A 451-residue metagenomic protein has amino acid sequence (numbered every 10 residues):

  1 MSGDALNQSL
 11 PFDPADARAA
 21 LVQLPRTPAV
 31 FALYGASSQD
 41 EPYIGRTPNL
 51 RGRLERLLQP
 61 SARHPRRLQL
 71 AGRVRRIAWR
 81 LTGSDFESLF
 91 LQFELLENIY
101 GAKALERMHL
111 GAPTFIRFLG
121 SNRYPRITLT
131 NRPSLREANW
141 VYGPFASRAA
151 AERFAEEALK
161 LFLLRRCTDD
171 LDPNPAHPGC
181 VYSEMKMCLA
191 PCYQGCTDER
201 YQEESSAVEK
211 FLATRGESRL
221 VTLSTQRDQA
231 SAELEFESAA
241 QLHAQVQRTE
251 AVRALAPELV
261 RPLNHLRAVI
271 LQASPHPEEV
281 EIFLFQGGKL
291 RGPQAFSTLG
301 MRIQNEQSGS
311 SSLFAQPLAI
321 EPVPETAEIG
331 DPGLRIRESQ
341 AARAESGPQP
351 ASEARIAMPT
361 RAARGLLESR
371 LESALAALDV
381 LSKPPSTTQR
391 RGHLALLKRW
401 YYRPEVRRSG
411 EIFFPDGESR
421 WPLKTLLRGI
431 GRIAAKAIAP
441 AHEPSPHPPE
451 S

Functional and structural regions predicted by a protein language model:
M1-S451: Conserved catalytic/ligand-binding micro-motifs in nucleotide and anionic cofactor chemistry
